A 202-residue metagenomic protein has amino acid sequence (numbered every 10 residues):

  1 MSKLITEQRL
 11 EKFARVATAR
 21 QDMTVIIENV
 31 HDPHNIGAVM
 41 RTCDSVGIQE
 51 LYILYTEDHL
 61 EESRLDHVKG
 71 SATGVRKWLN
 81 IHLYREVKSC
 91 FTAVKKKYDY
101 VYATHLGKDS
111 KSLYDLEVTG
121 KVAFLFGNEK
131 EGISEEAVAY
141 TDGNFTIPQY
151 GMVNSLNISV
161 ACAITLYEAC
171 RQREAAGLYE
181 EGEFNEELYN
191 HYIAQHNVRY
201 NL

Functional and structural regions predicted by a protein language model:
K3-L4, Q8-D109, C170-R171, A175 (+1 more regions): RNA substrate-binding interface of SAM-dependent RNA methyltransferases
R20, V118-G120: Short loop/turn elements that form and flank the Walker-type P-loop nucleotide-binding site in RecA-like NTPase cores
E28, L54-Y55, R85, N128 (+1 more regions): Short beta->alpha connector loops at strand-helix junctions that form conserved, small/polar/Pro-enriched
V94, E117-V118, A137: Structural alpha-helical scaffold elements that stabilize or flank donor/cofactor-binding regions in carbohydrate
G132-E136: SF2 helicase motor core recognition
V138-G182: Structured adenosyl-cofactor binding patch, chiefly the S-adenosyl-L-methionine
